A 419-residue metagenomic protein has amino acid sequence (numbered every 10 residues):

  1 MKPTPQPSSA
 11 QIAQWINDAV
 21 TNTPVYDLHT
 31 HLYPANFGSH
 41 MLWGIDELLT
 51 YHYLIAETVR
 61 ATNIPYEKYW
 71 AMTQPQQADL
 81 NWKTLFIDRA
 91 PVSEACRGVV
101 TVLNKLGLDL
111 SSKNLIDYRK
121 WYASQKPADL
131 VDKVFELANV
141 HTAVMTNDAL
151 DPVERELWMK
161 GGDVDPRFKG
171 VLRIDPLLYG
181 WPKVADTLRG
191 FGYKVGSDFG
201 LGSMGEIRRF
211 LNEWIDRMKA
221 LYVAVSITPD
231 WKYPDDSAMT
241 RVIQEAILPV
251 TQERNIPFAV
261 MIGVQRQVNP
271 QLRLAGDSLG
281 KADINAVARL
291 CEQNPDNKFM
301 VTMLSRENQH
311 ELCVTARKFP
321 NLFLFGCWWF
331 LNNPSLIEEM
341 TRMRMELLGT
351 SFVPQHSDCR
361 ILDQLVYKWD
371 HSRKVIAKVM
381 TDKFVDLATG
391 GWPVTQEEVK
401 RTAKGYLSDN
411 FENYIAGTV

Functional and structural regions predicted by a protein language model:
K2-R254, N297, C313-V419: Metal-cofactor-binding active-site regions of metalloenzymes
S226, A259-Q265, T302-L304, F325-C327 (+1 more regions): Generic beta-strand/beta-sheet core signal
T228-A288: Acidic, glycine-rich loop-and-beta core segments that form the ion-binding/anion-interacting portion of active sites
D230, V264-Q267, S305-Q309, F330-L331: Short, catalytically relevant binding-site loops at active-site mouths
G276-G280, V301-S305, F330: Short, surface-exposed loop/turn motifs that are enriched in glycine and acidic residues and include a nearby proline
N285-V287, N308-E311, E339-R342: Alpha-helical scaffolding within the catalytic cores of extracellular/periplasmic polymer-degrading hydrolases
N294: Glycine-rich phosphate/ribose-binding loops and adjacent secondary-structure elements that form binding surfaces
T302-K318: Aromatic-lined glycan-binding groove of carbohydrate-active enzymes
